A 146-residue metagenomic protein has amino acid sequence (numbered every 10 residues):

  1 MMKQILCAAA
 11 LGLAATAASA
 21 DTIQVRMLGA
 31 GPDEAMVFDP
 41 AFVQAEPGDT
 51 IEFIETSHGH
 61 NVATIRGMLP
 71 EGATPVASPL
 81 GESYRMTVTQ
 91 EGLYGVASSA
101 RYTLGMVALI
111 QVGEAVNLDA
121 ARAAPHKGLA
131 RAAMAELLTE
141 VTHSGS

Functional and structural regions predicted by a protein language model:
M1-L6: Bacterial N-terminal signal peptides that target proteins for export
A15-A17: N-terminal signal peptide c-region/cleavage motif recognized by signal peptidases
D21-P47: N-terminal edge beta-strand
D39-A41, T74, Y84: Short, conserved secondary-structure segments in the cores of folded domains
A41, P47, H58, L80-E82 (+1 more regions): Residues that flank catalytic or metal-binding motifs in active/ligand-binding sites
T50, T56-H60, A100-T103: Short, charged beta-turn/beta-strand-edge "cap" motif at the junction between a beta-strand and an adjacent loop
I54-P79, A108: Histidine- and aromatic-enriched segments that form or immediately flank copper-ligand environments
S78-S146: Extracellular/periplasmic metallocenter environments
